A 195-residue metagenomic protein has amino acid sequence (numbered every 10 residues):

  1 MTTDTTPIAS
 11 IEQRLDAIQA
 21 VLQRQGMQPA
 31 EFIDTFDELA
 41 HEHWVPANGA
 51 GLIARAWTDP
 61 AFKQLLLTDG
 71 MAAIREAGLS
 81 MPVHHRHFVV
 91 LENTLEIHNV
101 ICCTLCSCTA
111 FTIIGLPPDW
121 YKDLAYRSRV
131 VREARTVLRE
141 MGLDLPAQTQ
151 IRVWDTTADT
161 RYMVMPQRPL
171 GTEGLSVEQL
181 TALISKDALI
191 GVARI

Functional and structural regions predicted by a protein language model:
T2-I195: Terminal, compositionally biased segments used for targeting/anchoring and flexible tails
